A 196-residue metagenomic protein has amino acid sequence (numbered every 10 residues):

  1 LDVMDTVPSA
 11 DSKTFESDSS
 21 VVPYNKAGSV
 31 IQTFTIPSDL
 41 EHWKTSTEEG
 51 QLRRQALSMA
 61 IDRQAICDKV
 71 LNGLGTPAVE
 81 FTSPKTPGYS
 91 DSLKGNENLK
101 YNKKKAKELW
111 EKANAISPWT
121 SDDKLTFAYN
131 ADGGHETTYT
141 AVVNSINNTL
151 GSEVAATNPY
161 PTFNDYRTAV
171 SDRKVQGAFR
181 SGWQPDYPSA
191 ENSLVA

Functional and structural regions predicted by a protein language model:
L1-L40: Extracellular/periplasmic solute-recognition and catalytic clefts
T6, T47-L52, A60-I61, N96-K104 (+1 more regions): Soluble non-cytosolic domains of exported or imported proteins
T6-A10, E111-P185: Ligand/substrate-recognition segments at binding pockets and active sites
P8, T14-D18, D68-N72, E80-F81 (+2 more regions): Short, solvent-exposed loop/turn and secondary-structure capping segments
S20, E41, S58-G75, P87 (+4 more regions): Sec-exported extracytoplasmic/periplasmic mature domains
S29-V79, D122-G133: Alpha-helical secondary-structure segments
Q51-Q55, M59, C67-D68, S152-Y166 (+2 more regions): Extracytoplasmic/peripheral linker and loop segments enriched in polar/acidic and small residues with frequent Thr/Pro
T76-A113, D132-T137: Structural transition elements
